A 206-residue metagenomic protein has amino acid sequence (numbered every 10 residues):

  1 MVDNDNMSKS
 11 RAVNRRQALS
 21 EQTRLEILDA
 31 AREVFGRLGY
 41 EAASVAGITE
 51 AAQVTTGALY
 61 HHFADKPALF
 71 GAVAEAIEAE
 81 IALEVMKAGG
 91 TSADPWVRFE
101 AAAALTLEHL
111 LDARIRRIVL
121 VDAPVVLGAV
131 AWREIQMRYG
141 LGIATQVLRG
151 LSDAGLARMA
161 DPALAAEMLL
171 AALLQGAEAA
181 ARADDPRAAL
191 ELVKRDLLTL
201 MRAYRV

Functional and structural regions predicted by a protein language model:
M1-L38, A42-V54, A68-G71: Basic, helix-initiating cap at the start of DNA-binding domains
E41, L156-A157: Conserved hydrophobic residue
A52-F63: Short hydrophobic/aromatic patch on the recognition helix
G71-I77: Alpha-helical DNA-contacting segments of helix-turn-helix folds
A72, M86-A113, A166-L169: Hydrophobic alpha-helical connector segments
A79-A82, A101, L105, L120 (+4 more regions): Amphipathic alpha-helical packing segments from all-alpha helical-bundle domains
E108-D112, T145-G150, L169-R187, T199-V206: Amphipathic C-terminal alpha-helical segment
L110-V130, T145, E178: Amphipathic alpha-helical segments used for helix-helix packing
